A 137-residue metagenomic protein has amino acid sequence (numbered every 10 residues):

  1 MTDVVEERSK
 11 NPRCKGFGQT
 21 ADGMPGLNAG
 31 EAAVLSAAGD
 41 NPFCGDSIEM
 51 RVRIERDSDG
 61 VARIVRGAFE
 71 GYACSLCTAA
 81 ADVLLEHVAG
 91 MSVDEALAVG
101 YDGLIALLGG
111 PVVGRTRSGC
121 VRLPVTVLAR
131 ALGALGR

Functional and structural regions predicted by a protein language model:
M1-D22, V65, M91-R137: C-terminal binding/interaction regions
E7-R66: Structured beta-strand/loop patches that form or line metal/cofactor-binding pockets in enzymes
G39, G71, S75, R115 (+1 more regions): A short glycine-/small-residue-rich loop at the edge of a beta-strand within enzyme catalytic domains
C44, G71-A80: Short, thiol/selenol-centered motifs that function as redox-active sites or metal-ligating centers
R53-E55, E70, A89: Solvent-exposed residues in well-ordered beta-strands and their adjoining turns, especially edge/terminal strands
E70-C74, M91-D94: A short, ordered amphipathic alpha-helix with a cationic face
A80-M91: Alpha-helical support elements that line or immediately flank enzyme active sites and cofactor-binding pockets
